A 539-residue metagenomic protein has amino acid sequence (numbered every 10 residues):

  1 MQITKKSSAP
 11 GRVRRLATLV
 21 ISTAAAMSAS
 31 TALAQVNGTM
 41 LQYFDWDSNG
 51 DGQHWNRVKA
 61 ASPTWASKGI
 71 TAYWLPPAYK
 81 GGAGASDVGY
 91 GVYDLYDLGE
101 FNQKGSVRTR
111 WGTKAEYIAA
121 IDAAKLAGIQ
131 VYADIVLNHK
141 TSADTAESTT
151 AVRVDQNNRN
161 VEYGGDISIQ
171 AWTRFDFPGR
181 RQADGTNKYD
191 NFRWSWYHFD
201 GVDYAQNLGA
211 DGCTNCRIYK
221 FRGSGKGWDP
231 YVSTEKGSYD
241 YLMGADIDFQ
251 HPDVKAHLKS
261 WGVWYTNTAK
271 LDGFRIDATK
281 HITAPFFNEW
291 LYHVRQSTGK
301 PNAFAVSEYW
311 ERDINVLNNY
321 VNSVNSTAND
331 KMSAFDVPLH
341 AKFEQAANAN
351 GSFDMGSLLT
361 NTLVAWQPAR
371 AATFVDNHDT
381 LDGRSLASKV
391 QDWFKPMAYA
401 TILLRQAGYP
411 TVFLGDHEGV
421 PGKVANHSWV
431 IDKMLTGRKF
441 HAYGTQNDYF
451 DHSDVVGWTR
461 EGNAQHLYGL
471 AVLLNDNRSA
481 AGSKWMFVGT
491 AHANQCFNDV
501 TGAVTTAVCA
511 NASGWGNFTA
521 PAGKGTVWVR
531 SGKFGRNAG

Functional and structural regions predicted by a protein language model:
M1-V13: N-terminal secretory signal peptides that target proteins for export/translocation
R14-A24: Sec-dependent N-terminal signal peptides
A29-T31: N-terminal signal peptide c-region/cleavage motif recognized by signal peptidases
Q35-H54, Y241-I247: Boundary/entry segment of secreted carbohydrate-active catalytic domains
Q35-Q42, R57-Y79, G84-G99, A120-A133 (+4 more regions): Active-site-proximal helices and loops of the catalytic beta/alpha 8
G105-D122: A conserved donor-nucleotide-binding helix/loop in the catalytic core of Leloir-type glycosyltransferases
V154-S238: Core domains of carbohydrate- and sulfate-ester-processing enzymes
G223-T268, T279: Active-site-adjacent "subsite" loops/lids of carbohydrate-active enzymes
